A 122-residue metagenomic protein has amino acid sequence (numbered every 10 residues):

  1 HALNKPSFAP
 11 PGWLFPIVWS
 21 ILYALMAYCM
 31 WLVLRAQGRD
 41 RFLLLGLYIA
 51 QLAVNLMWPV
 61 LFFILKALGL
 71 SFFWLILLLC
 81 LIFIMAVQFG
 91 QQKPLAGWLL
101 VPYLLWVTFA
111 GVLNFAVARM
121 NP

Functional and structural regions predicted by a protein language model:
H1-F8, R119-P122: Membrane-interface helix termini and inter-helical loops of multi-pass transporters
P10-A24, K66-L78: Membrane-interface loop-to-helix entry segments
S20-Y28, L79-I84, A110: Hydrophobic cores of alpha-helical transmembrane segments in multi-pass inner/ER membrane proteins, independent
L25-G38, A53-L65, I84-Q88: Membrane-helix exit/interface motif
R39-Y48: Membrane-interfacial loop-to-transmembrane alpha-helix junctions, especially the N-terminal start
Y48-W58, F72-M85, Y103-V107: Hydrophobic alpha-helical segments of small multi-pass membrane proteins
V60-L70, G90-Q91, A118-P122: Membrane-interface helix caps and helix-loop-helix hairpins in membrane proteins
Q92-P122: Terminal transmembrane helical module of multi-pass membrane proteins
